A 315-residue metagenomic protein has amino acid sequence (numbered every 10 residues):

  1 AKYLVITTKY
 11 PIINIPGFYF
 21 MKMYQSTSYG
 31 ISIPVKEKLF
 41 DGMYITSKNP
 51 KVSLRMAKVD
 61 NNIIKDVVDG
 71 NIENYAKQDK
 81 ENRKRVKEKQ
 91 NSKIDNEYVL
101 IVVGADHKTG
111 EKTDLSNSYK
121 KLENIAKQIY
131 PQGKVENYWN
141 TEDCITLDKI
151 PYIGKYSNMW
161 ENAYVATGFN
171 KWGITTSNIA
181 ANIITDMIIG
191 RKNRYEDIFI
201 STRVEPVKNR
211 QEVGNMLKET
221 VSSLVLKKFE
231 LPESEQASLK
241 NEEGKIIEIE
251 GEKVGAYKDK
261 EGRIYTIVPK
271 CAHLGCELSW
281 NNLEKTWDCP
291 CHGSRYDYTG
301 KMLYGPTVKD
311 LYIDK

Functional and structural regions predicted by a protein language model:
A1-I64, V68-N71, K84-Q90, L231 (+1 more regions): Flavin-dependent oxidoreductases
P11-I13, K108, L278: Glycine-rich nucleotide phosphate-binding loop and flanking beta-alpha elements of Rossmann-like dinucleotide-binding
K48-N49, G70-N71, K87, D95-N96 (+2 more regions): C-terminal catalytic lobe of FAD-dependent flavoproteins
R55-V59, Y156, Y257-D259, N281: Short beta-strand micro-motifs enriched in acidic
A57, Y98-A105: Long, K/E/R/D-enriched contiguous segments that form extended
V135-C144, N162-V165, S223-K270: A glycine-rich dinucleotide-binding beta-alpha-beta segment and adjacent secondary-structure elements that constitute
D197-S238: Non-catalytic accessory segments flanking enzyme active sites
K245-K315: Rieske [2Fe-2S] iron-sulfur-binding domain
